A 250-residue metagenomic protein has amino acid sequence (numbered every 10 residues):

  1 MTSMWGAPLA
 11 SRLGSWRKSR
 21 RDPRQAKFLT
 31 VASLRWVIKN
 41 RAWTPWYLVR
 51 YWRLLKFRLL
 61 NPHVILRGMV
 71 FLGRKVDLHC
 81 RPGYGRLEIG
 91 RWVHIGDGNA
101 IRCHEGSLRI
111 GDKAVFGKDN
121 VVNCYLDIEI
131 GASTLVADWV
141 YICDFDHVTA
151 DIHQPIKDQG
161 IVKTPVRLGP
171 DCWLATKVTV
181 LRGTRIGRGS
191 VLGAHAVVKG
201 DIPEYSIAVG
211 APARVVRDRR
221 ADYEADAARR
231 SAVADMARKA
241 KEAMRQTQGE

Functional and structural regions predicted by a protein language model:
M1-C143, G169-P170, E204, A213-R217 (+1 more regions): Domain-scale signature associated with acetyltransferase and cell-envelope carbohydrate enzymes
P62, G85, L126, V162-P165 (+2 more regions): Glycine/small-residue-rich pyrophosphate-binding loop that anchors the diphosphate of NDP-sugar donors
S107-L108, V166, G183-T184, K199 (+1 more regions): A short, glycine- and basic residue-enriched loop/turn that sits immediately adjacent to a domain's principal
N123-D127, T176-V191, A196-G200: Beta-rich strand-turn-strand
D146-V148, H153-Q154, T184, D218-R219: Conserved catalytic-core motifs of eukaryotic protein kinase domains, centered on the activation segment
T149-Q159, E224-A228: Short glycine/proline- and charge-enriched loop/turn segments that cap or connect secondary-structure elements
I156-D171: Glycine-rich NAD(P)-binding loop of Rossmann-like domains
